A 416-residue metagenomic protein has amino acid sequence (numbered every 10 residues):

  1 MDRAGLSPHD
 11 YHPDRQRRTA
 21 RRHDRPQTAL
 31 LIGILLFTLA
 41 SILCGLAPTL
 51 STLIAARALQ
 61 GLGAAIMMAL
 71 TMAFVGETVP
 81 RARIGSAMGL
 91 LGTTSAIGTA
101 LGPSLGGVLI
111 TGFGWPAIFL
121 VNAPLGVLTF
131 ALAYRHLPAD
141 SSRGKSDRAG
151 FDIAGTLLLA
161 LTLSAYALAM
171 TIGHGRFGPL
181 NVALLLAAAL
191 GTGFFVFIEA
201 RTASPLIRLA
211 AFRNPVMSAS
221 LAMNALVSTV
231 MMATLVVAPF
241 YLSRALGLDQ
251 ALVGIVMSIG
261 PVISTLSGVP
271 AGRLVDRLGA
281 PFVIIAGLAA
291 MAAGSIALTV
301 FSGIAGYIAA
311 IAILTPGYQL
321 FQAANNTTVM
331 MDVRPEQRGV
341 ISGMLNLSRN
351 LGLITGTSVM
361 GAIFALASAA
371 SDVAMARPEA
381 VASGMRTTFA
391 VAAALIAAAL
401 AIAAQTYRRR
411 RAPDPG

Functional and structural regions predicted by a protein language model:
R3, A154, F177-L184, G191 (+2 more regions): 12-transmembrane solute porter fold
A4-R18, M68-M72, S258-P270: Central cavity-lining transmembrane alpha-helices of secondary-active solute carriers, predominantly the Major
Y11-H12, I42, A96-A100, S104 (+5 more regions): Hydrophobic/small/kink-forming positions within alpha-helical transmembrane segments of polytopic membrane proteins
R22-A154: Helix-loop-helix hairpins in multi-pass membrane proteins, especially solute transporters
R22-H23, G45-P48, E77-P80, G107-P116 (+8 more regions): Membrane-helix boundary and inter-helical linker elements of multi-pass secondary transporters
L36-L46, G63, L125-L132, M170 (+5 more regions): Transmembrane-helix signature of multi-pass solute transporters
G98-I110, M170, P239, G356 (+1 more regions): Small-residue (Gly/Pro/Ala) motifs that create kinks and tight helix-helix packing interfaces
T111-M223, V230, L248, A393 (+1 more regions): Hydrophobic transmembrane-helix bundles of small-molecule transporters
